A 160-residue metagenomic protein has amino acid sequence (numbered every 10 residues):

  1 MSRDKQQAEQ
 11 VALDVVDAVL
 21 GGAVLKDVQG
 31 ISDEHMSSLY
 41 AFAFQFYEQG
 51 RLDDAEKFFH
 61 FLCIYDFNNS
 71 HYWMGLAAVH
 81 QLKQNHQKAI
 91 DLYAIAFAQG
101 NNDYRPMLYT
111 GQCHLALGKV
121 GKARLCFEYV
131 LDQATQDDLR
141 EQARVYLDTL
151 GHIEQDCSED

Functional and structural regions predicted by a protein language model:
M1-H35: Long, contiguous interaction/recruitment modules in multidomain scaffold/adaptor proteins
R3, I153-D160: Short acidic DE-rich linear segments
D33-R105: Alpha-helical adaptor scaffolds
D91-I95, L125-Y129, S158-D160: Alpha-helical repeat scaffolds
Y104-M107, A116: A contiguous pocket-lining binding segment that forms or flanks enzyme active sites
L115-D138, R144-G151: TPR/TPR-like (Sel1-like) alpha-helical repeat modules
